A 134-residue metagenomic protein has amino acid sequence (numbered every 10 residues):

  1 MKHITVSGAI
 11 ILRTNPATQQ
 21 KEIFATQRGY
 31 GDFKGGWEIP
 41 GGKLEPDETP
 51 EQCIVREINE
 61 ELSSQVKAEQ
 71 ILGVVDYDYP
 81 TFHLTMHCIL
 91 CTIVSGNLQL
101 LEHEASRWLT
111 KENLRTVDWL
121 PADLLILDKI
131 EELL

Functional and structural regions predicted by a protein language model:
M1-I23: Conserved N-terminal beta-strand and adjoining loop/helix that marks the start of the Nudix/MutT-like hydrolase domain
T5-S7, K21, L84-H87, E104: Change "...and in nucleic-acid phosphodiester-cleaving endonucleases..." to "...and in nucleic-acid processing enzymes
I11-L12, A25, C91, W108: Conserved hydrophobic "DFG−1" position in protein kinase catalytic cores
P16-T18, S95-Q99: Short helix-loop capping/hinge motifs at secondary-structure junctions, enriched in acidic/polar residues
Q20-E60: Conserved Nudix-box catalytic region and its N-terminal flanking loop in Nudix hydrolases and closely related
P50-N59, I71, I89, S106: Hydrophobic packing within well-folded, soluble alpha/beta domains
Q65-K67, V74-N97, A105-R107: Active-site-adjacent beta-strand/loop module that shapes the phosphate/pyrophosphate-binding cleft
L90, Q99-I130: NUDIX/MutT-family hydrolases
